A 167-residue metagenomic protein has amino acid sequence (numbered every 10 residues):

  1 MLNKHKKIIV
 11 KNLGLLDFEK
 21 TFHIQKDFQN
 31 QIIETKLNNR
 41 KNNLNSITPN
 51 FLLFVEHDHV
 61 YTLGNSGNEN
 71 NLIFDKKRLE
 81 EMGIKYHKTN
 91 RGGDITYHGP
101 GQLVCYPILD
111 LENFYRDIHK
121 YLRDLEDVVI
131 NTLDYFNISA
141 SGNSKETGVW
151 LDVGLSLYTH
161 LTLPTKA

Functional and structural regions predicted by a protein language model:
M1-V153: N-terminal lobe of the biotin/lipoate ligase/transferase fold
Y158-A167: Single conserved hydrophobic/aromatic residue that forms the stacking wall/gate of nucleotide- or nucleobase-binding
